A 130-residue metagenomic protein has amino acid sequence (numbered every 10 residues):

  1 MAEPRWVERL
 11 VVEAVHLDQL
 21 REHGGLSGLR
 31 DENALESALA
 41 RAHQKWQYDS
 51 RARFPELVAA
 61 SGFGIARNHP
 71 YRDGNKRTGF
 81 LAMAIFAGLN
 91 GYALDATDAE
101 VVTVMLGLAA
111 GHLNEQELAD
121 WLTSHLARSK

Functional and structural regions predicted by a protein language model:
M1-K130: FIC/Doc superfamily catalytic core
